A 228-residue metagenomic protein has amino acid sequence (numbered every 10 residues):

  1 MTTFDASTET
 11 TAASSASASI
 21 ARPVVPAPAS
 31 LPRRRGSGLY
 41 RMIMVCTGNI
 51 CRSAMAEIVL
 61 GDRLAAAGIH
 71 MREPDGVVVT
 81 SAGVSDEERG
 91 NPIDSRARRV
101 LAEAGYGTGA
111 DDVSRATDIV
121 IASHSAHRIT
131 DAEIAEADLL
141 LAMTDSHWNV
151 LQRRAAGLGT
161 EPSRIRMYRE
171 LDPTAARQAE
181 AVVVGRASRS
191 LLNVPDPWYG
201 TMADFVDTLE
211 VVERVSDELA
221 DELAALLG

Functional and structural regions predicted by a protein language model:
M1-A13: N-terminal acidic, proline/glycine-rich, low-complexity intrinsically disordered segments
T2-D5, I20-A137, D221-L227: Conserved active-site segments centered on acidic
T3-F4, A21-P28, P32, L139 (+1 more regions): Phosphate-binding/catalytic loops
S53, T144-D145: Helix N-cap/beta->alpha junction signal
D62, S81, E103, M143 (+2 more regions): Generic detector of well-ordered secondary structure
